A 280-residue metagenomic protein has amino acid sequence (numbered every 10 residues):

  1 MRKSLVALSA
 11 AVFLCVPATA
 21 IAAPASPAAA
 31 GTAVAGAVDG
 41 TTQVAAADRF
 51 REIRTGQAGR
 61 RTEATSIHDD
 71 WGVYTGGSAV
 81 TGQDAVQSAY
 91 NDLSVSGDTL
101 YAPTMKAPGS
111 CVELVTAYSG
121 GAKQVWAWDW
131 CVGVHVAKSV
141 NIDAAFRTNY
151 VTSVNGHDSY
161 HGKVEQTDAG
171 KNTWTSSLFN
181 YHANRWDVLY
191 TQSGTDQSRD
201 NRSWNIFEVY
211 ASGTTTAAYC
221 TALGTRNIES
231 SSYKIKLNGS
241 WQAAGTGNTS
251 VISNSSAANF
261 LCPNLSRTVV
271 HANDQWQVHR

Functional and structural regions predicted by a protein language model:
M1-P27: Secretory targeting and sorting signals
S26-R280: Exposed, interaction-prone regions of secreted/extracellular proteins
